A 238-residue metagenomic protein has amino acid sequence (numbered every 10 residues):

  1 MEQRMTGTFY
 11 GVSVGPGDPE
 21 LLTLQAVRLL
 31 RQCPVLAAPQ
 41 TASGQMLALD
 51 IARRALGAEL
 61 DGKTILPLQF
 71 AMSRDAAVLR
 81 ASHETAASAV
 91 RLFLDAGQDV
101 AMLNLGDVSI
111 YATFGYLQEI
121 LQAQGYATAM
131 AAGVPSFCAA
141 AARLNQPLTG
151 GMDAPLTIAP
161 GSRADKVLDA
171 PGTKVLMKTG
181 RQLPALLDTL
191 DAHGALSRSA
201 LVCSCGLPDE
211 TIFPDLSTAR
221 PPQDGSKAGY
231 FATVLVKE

Functional and structural regions predicted by a protein language model:
E2-E20, L24-A127, G229-T233, K237-E238: Class I S-adenosyl-L-methionine
E2-T6, R28-L29, F93-D95, M102 (+4 more regions): Solvent-exposed alpha-helices and their adjacent loops that cap or buttress functional pockets in soluble metabolic
F9, V100, L168-E238: A contiguous loop/helix-start segment that scaffolds small-molecule binding in enzyme catalytic cores
A38, T64-Q69, M130, G150 (+3 more regions): Structural signal for conserved beta-strand scaffold positions within catalytic alpha/beta enzyme cores
S43-Q45, S73, P135-A139, L207-D209: Short gly/pro/ser/thr-enriched loop/turn and capping motifs at secondary-structure boundaries
V78-A86, R143-Q146, A170-T173, I212-A219: Short, surface-exposed amphipathic charged segments that create phosphate/polyanion-binding patches used for binding
H83-L92, L148-A159, A219-T233: A polyampholytic, Gly/Pro-enriched intrinsically disordered region
G106-A170: Class I SAM-dependent methyltransferase SAM-binding "motif I" and its flanking Rossmann-like core
